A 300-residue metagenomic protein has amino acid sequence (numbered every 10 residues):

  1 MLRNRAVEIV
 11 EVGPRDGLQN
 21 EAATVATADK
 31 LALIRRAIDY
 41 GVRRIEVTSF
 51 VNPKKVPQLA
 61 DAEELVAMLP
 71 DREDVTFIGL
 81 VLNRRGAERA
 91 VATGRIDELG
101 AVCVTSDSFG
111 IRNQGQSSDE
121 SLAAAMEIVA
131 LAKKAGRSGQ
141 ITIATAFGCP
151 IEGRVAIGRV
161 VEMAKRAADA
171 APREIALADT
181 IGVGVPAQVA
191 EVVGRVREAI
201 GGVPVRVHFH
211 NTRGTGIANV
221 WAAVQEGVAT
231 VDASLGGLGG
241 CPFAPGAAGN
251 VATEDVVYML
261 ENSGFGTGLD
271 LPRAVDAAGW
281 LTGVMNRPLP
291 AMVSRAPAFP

Functional and structural regions predicted by a protein language model:
M1-P300: Catalytic cores and adjacent flexible loops of soluble metabolic enzymes that perform enolate/carbanion chemistry on
